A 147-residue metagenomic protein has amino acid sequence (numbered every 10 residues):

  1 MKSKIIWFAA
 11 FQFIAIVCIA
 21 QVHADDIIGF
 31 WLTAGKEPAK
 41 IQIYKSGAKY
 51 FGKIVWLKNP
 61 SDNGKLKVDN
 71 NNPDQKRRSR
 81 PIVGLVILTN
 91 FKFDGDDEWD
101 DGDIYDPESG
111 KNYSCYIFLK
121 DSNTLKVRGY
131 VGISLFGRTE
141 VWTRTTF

Functional and structural regions predicted by a protein language model:
M1-I5: Positively charged n-region of N-terminal signal peptides that target proteins for export
F8-V17: Bacterial N-terminal signal peptides
I19-F30: N-terminal helix-cap/turn-to-beta initiation motif at the start of protein domains
I28, T33, E37-Y105, N112-Y113: Central antiparallel beta-sheet cores of small beta-barrel/beta-sandwich binding domains
N59-D62, E108-K111, N123, S134-G137: A short local loop/turn or secondary-structure capping micro-motif enriched for an aromatic residue
I104-N123, V127-G129: Acidic, glycine-rich flexible loop segments
S122-T124, V131-F147: Edge beta-strand at a domain terminus
